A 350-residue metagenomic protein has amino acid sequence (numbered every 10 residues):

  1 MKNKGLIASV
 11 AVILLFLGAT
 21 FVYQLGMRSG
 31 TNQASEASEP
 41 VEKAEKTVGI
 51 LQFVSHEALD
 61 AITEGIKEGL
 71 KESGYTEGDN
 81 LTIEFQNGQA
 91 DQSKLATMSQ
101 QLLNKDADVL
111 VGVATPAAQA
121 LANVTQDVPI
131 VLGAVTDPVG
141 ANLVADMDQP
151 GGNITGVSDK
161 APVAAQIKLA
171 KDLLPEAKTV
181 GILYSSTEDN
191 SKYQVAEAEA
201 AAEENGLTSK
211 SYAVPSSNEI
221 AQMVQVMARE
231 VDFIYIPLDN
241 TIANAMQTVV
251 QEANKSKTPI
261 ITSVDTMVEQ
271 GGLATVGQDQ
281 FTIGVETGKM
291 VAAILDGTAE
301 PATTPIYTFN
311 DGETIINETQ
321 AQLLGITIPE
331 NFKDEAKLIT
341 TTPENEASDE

Functional and structural regions predicted by a protein language model:
M1-K46, E346-E350: Short, low-complexity disordered leader/linker segments with a strong preference for bacterial N-terminal type II
E42-K67, S73, E84-S93, T187 (+1 more regions): Extracytoplasmic "Venus flytrap"
I66, T155-E203, P305-Q320: An alpha-beta-alpha
Q89-A145, D239-N254: Beta-alpha junction/loop-to-helix N-cap segments that form part of ligand/metal-binding clefts
A120, V124-A161, T262-A274: Flexible loop/hinge segments that line or gate small-molecule binding clefts
P138-A177, D279-G297: Hydrophobic alpha-helical segments within soluble ligand-binding/sensing domains
M267-T319: Flexible loop/turn connectors
D296-E350: Hinge/cleft segment of the Venus flytrap/periplasmic-binding protein
